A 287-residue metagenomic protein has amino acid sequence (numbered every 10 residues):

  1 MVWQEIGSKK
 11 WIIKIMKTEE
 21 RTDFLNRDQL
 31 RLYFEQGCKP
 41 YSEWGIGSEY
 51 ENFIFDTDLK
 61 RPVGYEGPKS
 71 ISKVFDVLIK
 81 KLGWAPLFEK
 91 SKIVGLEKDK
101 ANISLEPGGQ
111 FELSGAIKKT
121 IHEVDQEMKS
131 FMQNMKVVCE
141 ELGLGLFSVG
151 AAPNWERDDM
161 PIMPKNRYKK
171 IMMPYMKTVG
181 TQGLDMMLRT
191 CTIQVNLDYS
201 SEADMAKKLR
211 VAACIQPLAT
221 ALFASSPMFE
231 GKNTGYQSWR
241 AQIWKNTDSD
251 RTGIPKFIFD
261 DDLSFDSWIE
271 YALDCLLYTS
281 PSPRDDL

Functional and structural regions predicted by a protein language model:
I15-G180, R189: Terminal catalytic/cofactor-binding subdomain
E141-S148, P217-Y236: Flexible helix-coil linker/hinge segments at domain or subdomain boundaries
P153-M160, A203-M205, E230-N233: Short, well-ordered, mixed-charge alpha-helical segments that flank or form enzyme active sites
N166-R167, M176-L222: Internal, well-ordered domain-core segments that constitute the primary functional module of diverse proteins
F229-W268: Extended amphipathic alpha-helical segments with heptad-repeat/coiled-coil character used for oligomerization, fusion
Y278-L287: Single conserved hydrophobic/aromatic residue that forms the stacking wall/gate of nucleotide- or nucleobase-binding
